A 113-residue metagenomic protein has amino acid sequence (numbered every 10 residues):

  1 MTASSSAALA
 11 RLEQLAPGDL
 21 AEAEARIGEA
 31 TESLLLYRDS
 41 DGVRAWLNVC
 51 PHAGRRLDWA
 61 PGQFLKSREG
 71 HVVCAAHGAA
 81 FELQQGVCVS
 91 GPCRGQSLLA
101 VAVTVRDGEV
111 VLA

Functional and structural regions predicted by a protein language model:
M1-S67, E82-L83, S97-A113: N-terminal pre-ligand scaffold of iron-sulfur
C50, C74-H77: Short cysteine clusters
F64-V72, C88-Q96: Short cysteine/histidine-rich metal-coordination sites, predominantly Zn2+-binding motifs
F81-E82, S90: Short beta-strand His + acidic residue motifs that chelate non-heme Fe in jelly-roll/DSBH and cupin folds
